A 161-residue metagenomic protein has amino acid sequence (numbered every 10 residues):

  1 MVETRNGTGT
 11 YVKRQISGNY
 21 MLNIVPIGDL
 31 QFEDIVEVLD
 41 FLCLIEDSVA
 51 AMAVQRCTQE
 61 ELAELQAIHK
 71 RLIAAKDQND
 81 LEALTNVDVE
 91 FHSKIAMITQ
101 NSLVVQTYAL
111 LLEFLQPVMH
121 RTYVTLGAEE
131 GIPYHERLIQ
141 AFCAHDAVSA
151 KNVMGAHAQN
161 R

Functional and structural regions predicted by a protein language model:
M1-I45, A51, Q55: Short linear motifs at protein or domain termini
G18, F32, C43, A63-Q66 (+1 more regions): Amphipathic alpha-helical repeat elements characteristic of tetratricopeptide repeat
L42, E46, R56-C57, H92 (+1 more regions): Short, cationic motifs built from Arg/Lys/His that form the positively charged side of catalytic pockets
M52-I68, L72, D80-L81: Exposed, interaction-prone assembly regions rather than primary DNA-binding/catalytic cores
V54, A96-Q100, H120-Y123: Amphipathic alpha-helical interaction elements
Q66-I73, Q78, N86-E90, Q106-R161: C-terminal all-alpha effector/ligand-binding and dimerization domain of prokaryotic HTH-type transcriptional repressors
